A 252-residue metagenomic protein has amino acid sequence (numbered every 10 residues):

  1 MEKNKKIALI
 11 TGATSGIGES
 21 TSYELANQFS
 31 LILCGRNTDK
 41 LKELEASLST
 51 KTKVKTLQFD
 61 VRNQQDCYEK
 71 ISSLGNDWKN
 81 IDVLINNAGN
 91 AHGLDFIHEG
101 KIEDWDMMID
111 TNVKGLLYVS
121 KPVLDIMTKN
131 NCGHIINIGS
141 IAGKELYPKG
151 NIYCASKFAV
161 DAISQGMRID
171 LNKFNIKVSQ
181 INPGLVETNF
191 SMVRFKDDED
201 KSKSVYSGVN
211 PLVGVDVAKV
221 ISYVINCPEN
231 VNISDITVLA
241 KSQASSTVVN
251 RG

Functional and structural regions predicted by a protein language model:
T14-S15: Conserved glycine-rich cofactor-binding loop
F29-L44: Conserved glycine-rich Rossmann-like NAD(P)H-binding loop of the short-chain dehydrogenase/reductase
Q58-E69, I102: The beta1-alpha1 cofactor-binding region of Rossmann-like NAD(H)/NADP(H)-dependent oxidoreductases
D95-I97, D104-D106: Substrate-binding pocket helix/loop in short-chain dehydrogenase/reductase
S120, S156: Active-site helix of classical SDR
S140: Residue(s) in the substrate-gating loop at a strand-loop-helix junction that position the organic substrate next
Q180-I181, E199-S246: C-terminal helical subdomain
